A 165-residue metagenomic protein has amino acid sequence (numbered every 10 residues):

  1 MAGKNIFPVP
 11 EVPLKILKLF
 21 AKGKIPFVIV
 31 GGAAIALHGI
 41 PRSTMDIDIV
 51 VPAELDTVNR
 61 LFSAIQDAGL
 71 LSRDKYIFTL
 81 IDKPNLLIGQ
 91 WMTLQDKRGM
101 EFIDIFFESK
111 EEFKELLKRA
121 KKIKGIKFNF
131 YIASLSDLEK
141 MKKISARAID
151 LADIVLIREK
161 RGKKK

Functional and structural regions predicted by a protein language model:
M1-K165: Compositionally biased terminal segments of proteins
